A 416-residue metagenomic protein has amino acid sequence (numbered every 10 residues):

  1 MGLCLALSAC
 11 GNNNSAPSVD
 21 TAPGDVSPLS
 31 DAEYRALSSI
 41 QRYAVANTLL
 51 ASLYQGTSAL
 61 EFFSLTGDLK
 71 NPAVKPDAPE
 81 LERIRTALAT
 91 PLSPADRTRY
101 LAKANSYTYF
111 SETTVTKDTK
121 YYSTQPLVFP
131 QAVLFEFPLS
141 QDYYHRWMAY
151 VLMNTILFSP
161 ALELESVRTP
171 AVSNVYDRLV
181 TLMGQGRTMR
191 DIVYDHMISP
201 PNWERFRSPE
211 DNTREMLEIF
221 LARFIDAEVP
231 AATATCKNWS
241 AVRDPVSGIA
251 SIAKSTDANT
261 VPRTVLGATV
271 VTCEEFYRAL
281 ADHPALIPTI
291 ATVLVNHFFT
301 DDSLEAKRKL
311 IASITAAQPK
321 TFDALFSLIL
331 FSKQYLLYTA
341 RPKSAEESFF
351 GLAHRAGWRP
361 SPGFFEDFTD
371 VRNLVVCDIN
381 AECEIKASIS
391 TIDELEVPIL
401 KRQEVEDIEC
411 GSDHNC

Functional and structural regions predicted by a protein language model:
A6-A9: C-terminal motif of bacterial Sec signal peptides marking the signal peptidase cleavage site
G11-N14: Bacterial signal peptide processing site
A22-L60, G67-P72, I156, H283-C416: Flexible, low-complexity segments enriched for small/polar residues
R35-A36, Q41-M183, P201-R205: N-terminal accessory alpha/beta regions
Y144-R146, Q185-I192, I225-E228, L286-T289 (+1 more regions): Loop/turn elements at helix/coil->beta-strand transitions in domains of secreted/extracellular proteins
R146, Y150-A161, D195-N202, T235-V242 (+2 more regions): Glycine-rich, acidic and aromatic/proline-enriched surface loops and short helix-turn segments that act as binding
G184-V246: Activity-critical C-terminal alpha-helical subdomain
W239-E274: Long, well-ordered, tryptophan-enriched scaffold segments
